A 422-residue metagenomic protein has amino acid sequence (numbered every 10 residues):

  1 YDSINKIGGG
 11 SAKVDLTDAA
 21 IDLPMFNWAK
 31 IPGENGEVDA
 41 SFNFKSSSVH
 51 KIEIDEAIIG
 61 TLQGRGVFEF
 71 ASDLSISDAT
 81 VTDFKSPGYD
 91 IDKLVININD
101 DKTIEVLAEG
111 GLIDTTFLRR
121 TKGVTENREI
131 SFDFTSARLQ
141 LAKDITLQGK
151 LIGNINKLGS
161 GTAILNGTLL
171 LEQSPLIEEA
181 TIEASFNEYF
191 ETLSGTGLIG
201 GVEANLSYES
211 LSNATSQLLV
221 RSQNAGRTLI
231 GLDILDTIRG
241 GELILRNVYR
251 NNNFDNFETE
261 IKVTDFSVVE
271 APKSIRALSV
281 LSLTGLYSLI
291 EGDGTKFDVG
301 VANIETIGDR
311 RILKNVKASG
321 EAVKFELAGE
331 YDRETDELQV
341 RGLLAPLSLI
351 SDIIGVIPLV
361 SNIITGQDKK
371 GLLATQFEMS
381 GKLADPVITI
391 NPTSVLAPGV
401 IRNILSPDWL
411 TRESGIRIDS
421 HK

Functional and structural regions predicted by a protein language model:
Y1-E69, T115-A345, F377-V395, V400-K422: Solvent-exposed beta-strand/coil patches in large extracellular/periplasmic or lumenal scaffold regions
D73-S77: N-terminal accessory/assembly segment that mediates macromolecular interactions
A79-V81, S86-Y89: N-terminal accessory interaction module
T80-T82, L107-E109, R341-L343: A generic structural motif
T82, D92-K93, T116, N156: Polar/charged alpha-helical tracts
K93-G111, S160: Flexible beta-edge/linker motif
S348-I388: Surface-exposed, gly/pro-biased binding rims or lids
